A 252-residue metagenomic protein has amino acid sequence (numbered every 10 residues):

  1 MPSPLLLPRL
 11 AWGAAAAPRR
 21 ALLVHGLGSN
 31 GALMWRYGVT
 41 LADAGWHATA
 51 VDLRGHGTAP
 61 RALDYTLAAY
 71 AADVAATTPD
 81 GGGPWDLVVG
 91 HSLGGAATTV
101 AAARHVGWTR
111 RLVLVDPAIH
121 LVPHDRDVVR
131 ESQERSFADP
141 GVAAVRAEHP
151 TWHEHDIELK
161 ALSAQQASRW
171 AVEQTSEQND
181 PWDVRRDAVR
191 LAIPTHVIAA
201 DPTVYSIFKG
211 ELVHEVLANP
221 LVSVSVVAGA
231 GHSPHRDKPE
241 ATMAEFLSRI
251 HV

Functional and structural regions predicted by a protein language model:
M1-L7: N-terminal cap/lid segment of alpha/beta-hydrolase-fold proteins
L5, D43, T49-V89, A230 (+1 more regions): Active-site loop/oxyanion-hole signature of alpha/beta-hydrolase fold enzymes
L10-P60: Conserved HGGG/HGGXW glycine-rich cap/lid loop of the alpha/beta-hydrolase fold
G90-G94, T98: Gly/Ala-rich beta-loop-alpha elbow adjacent to hydrolase catalytic centers
T99-A103, G107-P140: Flexible "cap/lid" loop of the alpha/beta hydrolase fold
H124-V128, F137-I193: Conserved alpha/beta-hydrolase catalytic His-Asp/Glu region
I198-A230: Conserved loop-alpha-helix segment in the C-terminal half of the alpha/beta-hydrolase fold that carries the catalytic
A230-E240: Catalytic histidine-centered segment of alpha/beta-hydrolase-like enzymes
